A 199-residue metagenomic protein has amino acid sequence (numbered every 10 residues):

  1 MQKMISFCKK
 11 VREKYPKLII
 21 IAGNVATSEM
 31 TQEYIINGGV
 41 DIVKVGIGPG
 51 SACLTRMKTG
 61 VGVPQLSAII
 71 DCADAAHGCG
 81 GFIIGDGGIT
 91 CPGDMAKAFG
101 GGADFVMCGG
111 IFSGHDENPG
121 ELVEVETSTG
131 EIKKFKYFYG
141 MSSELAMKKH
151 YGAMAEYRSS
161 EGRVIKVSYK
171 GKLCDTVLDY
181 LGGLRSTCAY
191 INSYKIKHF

Functional and structural regions predicted by a protein language model:
M1-F7, Y15-L18, G23-I69, H115-E124: Glycine/Thr-rich beta-alpha phosphate-binding loop at enzyme active sites
E13-K17, G38, G60-G85, I89-F199: Alpha/beta catalytic cores of nucleotide-metabolism and tRNA/nucleoside-modifying enzymes
